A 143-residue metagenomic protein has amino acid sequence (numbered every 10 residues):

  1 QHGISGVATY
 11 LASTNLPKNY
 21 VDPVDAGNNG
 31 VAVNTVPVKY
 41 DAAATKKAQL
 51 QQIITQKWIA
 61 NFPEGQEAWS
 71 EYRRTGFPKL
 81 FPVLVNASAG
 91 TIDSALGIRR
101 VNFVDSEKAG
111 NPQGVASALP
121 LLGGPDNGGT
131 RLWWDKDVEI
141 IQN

Functional and structural regions predicted by a protein language model:
Q1: Active-site-proximal binding-pocket segments
V7-N143: C-terminal functional modules
